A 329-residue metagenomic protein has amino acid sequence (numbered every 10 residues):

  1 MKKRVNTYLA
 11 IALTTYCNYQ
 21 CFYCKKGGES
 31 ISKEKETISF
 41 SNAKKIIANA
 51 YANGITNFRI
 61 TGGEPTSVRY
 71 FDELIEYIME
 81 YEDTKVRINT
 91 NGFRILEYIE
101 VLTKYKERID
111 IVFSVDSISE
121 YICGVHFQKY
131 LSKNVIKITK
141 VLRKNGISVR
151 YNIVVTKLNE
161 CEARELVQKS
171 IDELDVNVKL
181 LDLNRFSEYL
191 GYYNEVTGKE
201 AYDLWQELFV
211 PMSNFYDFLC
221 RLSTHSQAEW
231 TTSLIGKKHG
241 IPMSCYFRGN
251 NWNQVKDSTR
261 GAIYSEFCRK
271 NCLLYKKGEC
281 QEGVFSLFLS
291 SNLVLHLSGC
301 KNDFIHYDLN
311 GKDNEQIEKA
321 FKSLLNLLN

Functional and structural regions predicted by a protein language model:
M1-A10, Q20, E29, N250-C268 (+1 more regions): N-terminal [4Fe-4S]-dependent radical SAM core
M1-T7, Y19-Y23, D217-K238, S290-L295 (+1 more regions): Flexible, acidic/Gly-rich N-terminal and inter-domain linker regions that tether and position cofactor-handling modules
K2-S41, N53, L297-G299: Canonical Radical SAM [4Fe-4S] cluster-binding loop centered on the CxxxCxxC motif and its immediate flanking residues
Y8, A12, R59, R150 (+1 more regions): Conserved beta-strand segments that form the floor/walls of ligand-binding pockets within enzyme and binding domains
F40-I60, V68-L181: Radical SAM/AdoMet-radical enzyme domain recognition
Y121-C268: Radical SAM enzyme [4Fe-4S]-AdoMet core and its adjacent flexible, acidic and glycine-rich loops/tails across
G261-N329: Flexible mid-to-C-terminal extensions adjoining Fe-S/redox cofactors in radical SAM and related proteins
